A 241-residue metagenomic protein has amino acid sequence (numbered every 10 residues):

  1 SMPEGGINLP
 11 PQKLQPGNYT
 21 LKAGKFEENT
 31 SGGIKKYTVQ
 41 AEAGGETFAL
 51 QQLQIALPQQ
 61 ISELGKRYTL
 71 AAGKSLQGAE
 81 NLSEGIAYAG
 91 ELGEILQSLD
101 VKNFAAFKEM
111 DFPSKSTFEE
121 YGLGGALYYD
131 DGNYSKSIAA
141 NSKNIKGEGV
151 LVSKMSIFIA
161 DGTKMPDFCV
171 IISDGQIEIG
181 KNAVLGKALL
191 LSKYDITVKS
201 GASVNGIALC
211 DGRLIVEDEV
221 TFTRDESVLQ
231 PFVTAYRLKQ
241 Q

Functional and structural regions predicted by a protein language model:
S1-G5: Membrane-proximal N-terminal amphipathic helix
K13-K146, L151, M155-M165, C169-V228: Short, ordered "entry" segments at domain starts
V228-Q241: Short, low-complexity, Pro/Ser/Thr/Gly-rich segments in the mature regions of secreted, periplasmic
